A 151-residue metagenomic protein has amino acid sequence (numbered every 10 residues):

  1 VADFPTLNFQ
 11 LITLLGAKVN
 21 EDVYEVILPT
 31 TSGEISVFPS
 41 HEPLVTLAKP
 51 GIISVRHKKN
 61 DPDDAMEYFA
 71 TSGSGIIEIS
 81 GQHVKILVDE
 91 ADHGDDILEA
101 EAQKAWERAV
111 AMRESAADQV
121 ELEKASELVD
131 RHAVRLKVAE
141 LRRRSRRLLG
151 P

Functional and structural regions predicted by a protein language model:
V1-A2: N-terminal, leucine/charged-rich tether regions that mediate assembly and partner docking in large macromolecular
P5-N8: Short structural boundary motif marking the start of a folded domain
Q10-Q103, R108: Compact, glycine-rich, soluble single-domain proteins
D92-G150: Acidic/glycine-rich phosphate/pyrophosphate-binding loops and surrounding catalytic core that coordinate Mg2+
